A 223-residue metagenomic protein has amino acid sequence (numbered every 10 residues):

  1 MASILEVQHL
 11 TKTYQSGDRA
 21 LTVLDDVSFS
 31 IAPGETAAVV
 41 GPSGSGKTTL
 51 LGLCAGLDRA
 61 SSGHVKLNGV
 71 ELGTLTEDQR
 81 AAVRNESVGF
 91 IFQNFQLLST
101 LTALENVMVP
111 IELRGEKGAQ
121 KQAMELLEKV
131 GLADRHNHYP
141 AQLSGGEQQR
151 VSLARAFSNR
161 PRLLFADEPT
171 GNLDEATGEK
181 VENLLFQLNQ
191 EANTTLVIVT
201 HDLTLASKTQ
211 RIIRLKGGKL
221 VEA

Functional and structural regions predicted by a protein language model:
I4-L215: ABC family nucleotide-binding domain
